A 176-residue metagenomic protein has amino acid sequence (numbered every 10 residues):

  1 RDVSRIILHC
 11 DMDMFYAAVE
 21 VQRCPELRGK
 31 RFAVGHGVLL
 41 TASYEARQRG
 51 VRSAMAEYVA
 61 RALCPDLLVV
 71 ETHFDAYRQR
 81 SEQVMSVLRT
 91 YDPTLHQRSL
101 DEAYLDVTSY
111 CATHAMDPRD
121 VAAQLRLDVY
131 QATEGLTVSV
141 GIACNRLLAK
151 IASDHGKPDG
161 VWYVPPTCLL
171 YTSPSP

Functional and structural regions predicted by a protein language model:
R1-S173: Gly/Gly-Pro- and Ser/Thr-rich, intrinsically disordered tail segments characteristic of DNA damage-repair and tolerance
